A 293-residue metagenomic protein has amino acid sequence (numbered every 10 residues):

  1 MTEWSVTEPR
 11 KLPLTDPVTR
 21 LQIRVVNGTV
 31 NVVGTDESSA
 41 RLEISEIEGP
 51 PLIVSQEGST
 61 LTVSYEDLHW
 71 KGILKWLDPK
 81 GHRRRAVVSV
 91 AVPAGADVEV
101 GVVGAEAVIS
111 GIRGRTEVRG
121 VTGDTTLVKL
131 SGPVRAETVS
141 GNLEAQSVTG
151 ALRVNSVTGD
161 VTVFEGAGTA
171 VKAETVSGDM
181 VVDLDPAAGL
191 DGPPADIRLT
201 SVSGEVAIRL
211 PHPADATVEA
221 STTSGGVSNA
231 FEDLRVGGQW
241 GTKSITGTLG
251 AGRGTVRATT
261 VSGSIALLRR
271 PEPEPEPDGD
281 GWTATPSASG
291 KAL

Functional and structural regions predicted by a protein language model:
M1-L293: Intrinsically disordered, low-complexity terminal regions
